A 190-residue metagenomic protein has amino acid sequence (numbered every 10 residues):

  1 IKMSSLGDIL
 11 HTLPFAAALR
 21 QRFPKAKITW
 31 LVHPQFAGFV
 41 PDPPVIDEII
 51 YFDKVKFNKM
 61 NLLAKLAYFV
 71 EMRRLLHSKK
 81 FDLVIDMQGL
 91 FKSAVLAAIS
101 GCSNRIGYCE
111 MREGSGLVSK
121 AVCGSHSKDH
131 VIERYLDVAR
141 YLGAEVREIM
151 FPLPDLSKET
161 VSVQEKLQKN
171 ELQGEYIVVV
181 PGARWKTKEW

Functional and structural regions predicted by a protein language model:
I1-W190: Catalytic machinery of carbohydrate-active enzymes, primarily nucleotide-sugar-dependent glycosyltransferases
